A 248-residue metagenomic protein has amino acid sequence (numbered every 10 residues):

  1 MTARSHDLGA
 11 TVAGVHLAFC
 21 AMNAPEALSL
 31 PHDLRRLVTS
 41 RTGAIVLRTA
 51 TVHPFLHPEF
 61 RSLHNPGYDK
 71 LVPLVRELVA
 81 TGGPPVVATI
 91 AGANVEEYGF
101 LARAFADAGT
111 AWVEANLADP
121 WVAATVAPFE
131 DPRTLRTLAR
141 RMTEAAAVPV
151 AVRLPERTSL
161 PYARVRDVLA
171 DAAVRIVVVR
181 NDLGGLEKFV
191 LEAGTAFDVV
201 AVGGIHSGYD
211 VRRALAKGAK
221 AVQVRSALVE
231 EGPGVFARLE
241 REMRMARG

Functional and structural regions predicted by a protein language model:
M1-V86, A91-A93: N-terminal capping/small domains of soluble enzymes
N23-E26, L154, V202: Short His-Asn-centered micro-motif
E26, A50, A118-P120, N181-D182 (+1 more regions): Flexible loop residues that form catalytic and substrate-binding hotspots at small-molecule/glycan-binding clefts
R35-S40, A44, A93-V200, G208-V222 (+1 more regions): Alpha/beta enzyme core
F55-F60, L215-A216, A221, S226-G248: C-terminal helical cap(s) of enzyme catalytic domains, especially alpha/beta-barrels
P73, R141-T143, R247-G248: Short, basic, helix/turn surface patches
I205: Short donor-sugar binding/catalytic loops of nucleotide-sugar-dependent glycosyltransferases, especially enzymes
